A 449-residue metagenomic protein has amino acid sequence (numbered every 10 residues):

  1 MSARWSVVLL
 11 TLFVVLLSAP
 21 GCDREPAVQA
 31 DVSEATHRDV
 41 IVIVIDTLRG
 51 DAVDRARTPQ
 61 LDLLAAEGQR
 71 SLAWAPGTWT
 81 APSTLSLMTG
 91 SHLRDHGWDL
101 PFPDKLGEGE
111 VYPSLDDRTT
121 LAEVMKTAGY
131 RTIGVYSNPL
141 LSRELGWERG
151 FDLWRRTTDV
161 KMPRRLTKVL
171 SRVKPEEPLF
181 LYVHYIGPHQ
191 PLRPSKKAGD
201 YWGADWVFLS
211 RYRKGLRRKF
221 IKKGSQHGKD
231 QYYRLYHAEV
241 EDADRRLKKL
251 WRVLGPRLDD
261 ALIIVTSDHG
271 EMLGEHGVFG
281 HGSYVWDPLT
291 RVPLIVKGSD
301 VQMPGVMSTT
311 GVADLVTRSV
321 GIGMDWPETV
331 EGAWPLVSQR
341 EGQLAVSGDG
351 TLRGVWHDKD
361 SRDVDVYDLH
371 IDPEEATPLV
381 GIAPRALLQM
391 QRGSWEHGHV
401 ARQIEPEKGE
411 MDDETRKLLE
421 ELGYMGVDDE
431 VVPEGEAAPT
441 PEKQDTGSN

Functional and structural regions predicted by a protein language model:
S2-P20: Sec-dependent bacterial lipoprotein signal peptides
V14-N449: Catalytic domains that recognize anionic headgroups
